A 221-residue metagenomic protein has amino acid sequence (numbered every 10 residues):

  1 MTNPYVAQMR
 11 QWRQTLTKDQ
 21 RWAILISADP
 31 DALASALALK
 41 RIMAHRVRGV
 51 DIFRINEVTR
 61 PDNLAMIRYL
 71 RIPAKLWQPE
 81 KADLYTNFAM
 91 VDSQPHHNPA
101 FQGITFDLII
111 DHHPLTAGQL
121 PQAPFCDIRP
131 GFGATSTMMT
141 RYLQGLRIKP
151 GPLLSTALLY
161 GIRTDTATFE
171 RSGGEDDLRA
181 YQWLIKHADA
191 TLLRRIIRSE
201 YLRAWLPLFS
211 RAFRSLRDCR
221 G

Functional and structural regions predicted by a protein language model:
M1-A28, L37-A44, A117-G221: A structured phosphate/pyrophosphate-recognition subdomain
V6, V47-V50, I55-V58, V91 (+2 more regions): Extended aliphatic helical segments
K18-K81: Anionic-ligand anchoring segments at beta-strand to alpha-helix junctions in alpha/beta enzyme folds, i.e., glycine
P30-A32, S93, H112, T166: Generic detector of well-ordered alpha-helical packing
V50-I52, D107, L158: Hydrophobic/aromatic residues located in beta-strands of well-ordered beta-sheets within soluble catalytic
P61, L84-T86, G161: Short secondary-structure boundary/hinge segments and terminal tails
A65-F125: Active-site cofactor/cluster-binding pocket
